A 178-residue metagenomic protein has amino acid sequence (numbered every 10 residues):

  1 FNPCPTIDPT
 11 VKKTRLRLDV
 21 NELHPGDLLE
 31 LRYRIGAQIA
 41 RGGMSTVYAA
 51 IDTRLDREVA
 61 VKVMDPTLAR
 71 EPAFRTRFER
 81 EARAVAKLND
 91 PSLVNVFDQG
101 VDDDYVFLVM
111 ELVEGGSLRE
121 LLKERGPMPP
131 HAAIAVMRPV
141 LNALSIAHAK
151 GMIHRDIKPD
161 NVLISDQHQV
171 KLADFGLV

Functional and structural regions predicted by a protein language model:
G36-G42, V47: Protein kinase glycine-rich loop
I51-E58: Conserved N-lobe loop of protein kinases adjacent to the ATP-binding glycine-rich P-loop
D65-K87: AlphaC helix of the eukaryotic protein kinase fold
Q99: Activation-segment/catalytic-loop signature of the eukaryotic protein kinase fold
D103-S117, L121: Conserved short submotifs of the Hanks-type protein kinase catalytic core that shape the nucleotide-binding pocket
V136-M137: Activation segment signature within eukaryotic-like protein kinase domains
V140-M152: Protein kinase catalytic-loop region centered on the HRD/HxD motif
